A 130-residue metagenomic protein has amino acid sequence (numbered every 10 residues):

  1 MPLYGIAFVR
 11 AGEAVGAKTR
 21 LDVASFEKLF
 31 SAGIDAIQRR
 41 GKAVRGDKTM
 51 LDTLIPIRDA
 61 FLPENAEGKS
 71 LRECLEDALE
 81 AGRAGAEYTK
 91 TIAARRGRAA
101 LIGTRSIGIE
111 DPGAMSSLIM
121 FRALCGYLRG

Functional and structural regions predicted by a protein language model:
P2-G130: N-terminal loops that bind phosphate or other acidic moieties and the adjacent beta-alpha structural core
